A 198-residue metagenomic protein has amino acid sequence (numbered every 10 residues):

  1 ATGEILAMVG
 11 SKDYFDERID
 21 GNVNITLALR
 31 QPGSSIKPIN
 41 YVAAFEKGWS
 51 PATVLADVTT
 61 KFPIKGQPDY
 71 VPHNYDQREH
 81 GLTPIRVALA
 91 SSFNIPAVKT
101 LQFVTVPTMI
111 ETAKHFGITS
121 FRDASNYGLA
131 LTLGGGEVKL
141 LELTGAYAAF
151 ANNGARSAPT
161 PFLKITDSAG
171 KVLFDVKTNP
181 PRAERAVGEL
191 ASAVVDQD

Functional and structural regions predicted by a protein language model:
A1, I5-M8, F15-I25, I36 (+3 more regions): A penicillin-recognizing enzyme superfamily signal
A1-R30, S34-S35, V42, K47-W49 (+3 more regions): Periplasmic/cell-envelope proteins involved in peptidoglycan metabolism and beta-lactam response
T2, W49-M109, S168-D198: Conserved catalytic neighborhood of penicillin-recognizing serine enzymes
E4, Q31, S35-I36, S50 (+9 more regions): Extracytoplasmic
A43, K47-P51, F62, V104 (+4 more regions): A generic secondary-structure signal for well-formed alpha-helical elements
Q67-N74, T105-G145: Mid-domain, small-residue-enriched loop/turn segments at the edges of structured enzyme/sensor domains
